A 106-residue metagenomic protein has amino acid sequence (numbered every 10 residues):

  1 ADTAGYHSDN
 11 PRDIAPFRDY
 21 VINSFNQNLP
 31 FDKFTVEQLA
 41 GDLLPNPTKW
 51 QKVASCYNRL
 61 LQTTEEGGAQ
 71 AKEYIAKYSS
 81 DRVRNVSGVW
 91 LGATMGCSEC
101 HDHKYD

Functional and structural regions predicted by a protein language model:
A1-D106: Short, structured secondary-structure elements that scaffold catalytic or ligand/cofactor-binding regions
